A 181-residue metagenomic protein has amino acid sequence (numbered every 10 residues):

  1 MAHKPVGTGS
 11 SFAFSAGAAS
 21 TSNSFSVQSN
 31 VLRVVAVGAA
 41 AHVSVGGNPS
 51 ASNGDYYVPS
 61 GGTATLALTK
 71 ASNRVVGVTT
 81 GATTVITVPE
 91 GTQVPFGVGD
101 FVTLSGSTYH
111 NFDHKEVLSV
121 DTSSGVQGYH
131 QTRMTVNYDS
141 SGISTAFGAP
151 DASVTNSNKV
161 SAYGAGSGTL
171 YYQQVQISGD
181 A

Functional and structural regions predicted by a protein language model:
M1-T21, D151, S167-G168, Q173-A181: Short, intrinsically disordered N-terminal pre-domain segments
T8-Q28, P49-S52, T80-G91, Y109: Surface-exposed ligand/attachment interfaces on beta-rich extracellular proteins
S10-F12, P49-K70: Intrinsically disordered, low-complexity Pro/Gly/Ser/Thr-rich segments with frequent PxxP/GP/PP motifs and embedded
L32-G38, G164: Asparagine-centered strand-capping/turn motif at beta-strand->loop junctions
V37-D55: Short, surface-exposed beta-strand/strand-loop-strand elements in extracellular ectodomains
L68-V98, T103-A181: Small/polar beta-strand repeat architecture
